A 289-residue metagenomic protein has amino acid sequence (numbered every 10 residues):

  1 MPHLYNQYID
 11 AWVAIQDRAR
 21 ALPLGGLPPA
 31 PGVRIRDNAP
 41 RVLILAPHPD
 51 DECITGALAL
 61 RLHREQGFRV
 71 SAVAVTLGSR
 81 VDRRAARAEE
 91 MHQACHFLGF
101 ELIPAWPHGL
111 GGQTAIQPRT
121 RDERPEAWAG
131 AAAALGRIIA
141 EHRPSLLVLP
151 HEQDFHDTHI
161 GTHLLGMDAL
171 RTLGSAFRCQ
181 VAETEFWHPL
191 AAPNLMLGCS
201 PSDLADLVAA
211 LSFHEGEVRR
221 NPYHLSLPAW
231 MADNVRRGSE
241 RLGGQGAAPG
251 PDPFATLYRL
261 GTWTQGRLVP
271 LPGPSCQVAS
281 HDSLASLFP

Functional and structural regions predicted by a protein language model:
M1-F177, L190, S212-F213, Q265 (+1 more regions): Active-site beta-strand->loop->alpha-helix modules in alpha/beta enzyme cores, enriched in Gly/His/Asp(Glu)
Y8, L102, R124, S226 (+2 more regions): Acidic, low-complexity intrinsically disordered regions
L77-S79, A105-W106, Q180, A229-A232 (+1 more regions): Short, intrinsically disordered/low-complexity patches at protein termini and at juxtamembrane boundaries
W106, T162, V181, N221-P222 (+1 more regions): Residue-level detector of alpha-helical recognition elements and their boundaries
R171-C199: Short, flexible loop segments at boundaries between secondary-structure elements
H188, P193-G250, T256: A conserved mid-domain beta-alpha-beta active-site/ligand-binding segment of alpha/beta enzyme cores
P249-G273: Acidic, Ser/Thr-rich low-complexity intrinsically disordered segments
